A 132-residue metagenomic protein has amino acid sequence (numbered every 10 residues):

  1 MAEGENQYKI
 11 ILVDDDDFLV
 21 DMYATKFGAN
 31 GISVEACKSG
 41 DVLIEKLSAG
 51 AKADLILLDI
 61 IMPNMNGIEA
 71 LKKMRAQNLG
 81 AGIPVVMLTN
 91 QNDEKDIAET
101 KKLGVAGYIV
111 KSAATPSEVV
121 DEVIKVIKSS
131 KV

Functional and structural regions predicted by a protein language model:
M1-K9, P116-V132: Non-catalytic signal-transmission and effector/linker regions of two-component phosphorelay proteins
Q7-F18, Y23-F27, I56: Conserved acidic segment of CheY-like receiver
A36-E45, G67: Helix N-cap/capping motif at the beta->alpha junctions
E45, I68-A81: Short amphipathic alpha-helix used as the core "switch/output" element in two-component signaling
A51-L57: Active-site beta3 strand of CheY-like receiver
D59, T89: Active-site residues of response regulator receiver
M62: Receiver (REC) domain active-site loop signature in two-component systems and cognate sites in sensor histidine kinases
